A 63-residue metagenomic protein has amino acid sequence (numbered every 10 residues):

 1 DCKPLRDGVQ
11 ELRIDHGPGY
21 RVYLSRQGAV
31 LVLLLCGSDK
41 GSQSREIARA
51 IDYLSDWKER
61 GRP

Functional and structural regions predicted by a protein language model:
D1-H16, G61-R62: A short, surface-exposed loop/turn module that caps and links secondary-structure elements
G17-R21, S25-P63: Enriched for short, Lys/Arg-rich terminal
